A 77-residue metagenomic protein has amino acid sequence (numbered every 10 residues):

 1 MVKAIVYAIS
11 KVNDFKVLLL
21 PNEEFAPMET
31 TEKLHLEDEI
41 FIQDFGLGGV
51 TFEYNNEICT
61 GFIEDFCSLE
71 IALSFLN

Functional and structural regions predicted by a protein language model:
M1-K11: Structural detector for short beta-strands of small beta-barrel domains
A4-V6, L18, I40, F52: Hydrophobic beta-strand residues in large extracellular and virion-surface proteins
I9-K11, I42-Y54: Short, charged beta-turn/beta-strand-edge "cap" motif at the junction between a beta-strand and an adjacent loop
V12-L18: Short aromatic-glycine-enriched beta-strand elements
P21-F25, L47: Glycine-centered tight beta-turn/hairpin loop motif at sheet-sheet or coil-to-beta transitions
E24-H35: Beta-strand/loop nucleic-acid-binding surfaces
L34, I40-F41: Generic structural signal for buried aliphatic residues
N55-N77: Short peripheral tails and domain-boundary helices/loops at the edges of structured domains
